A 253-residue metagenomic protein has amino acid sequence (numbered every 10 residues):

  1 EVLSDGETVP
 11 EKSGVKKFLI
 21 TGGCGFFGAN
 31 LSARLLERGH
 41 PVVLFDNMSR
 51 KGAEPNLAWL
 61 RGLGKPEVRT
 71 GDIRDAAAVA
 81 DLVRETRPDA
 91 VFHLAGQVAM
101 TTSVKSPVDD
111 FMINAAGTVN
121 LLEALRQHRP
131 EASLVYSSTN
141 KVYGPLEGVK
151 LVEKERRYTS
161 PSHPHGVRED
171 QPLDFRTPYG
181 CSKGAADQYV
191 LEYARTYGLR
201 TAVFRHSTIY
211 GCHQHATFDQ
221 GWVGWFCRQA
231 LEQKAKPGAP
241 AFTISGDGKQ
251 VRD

Functional and structural regions predicted by a protein language model:
V2-D5, G22, E37, G71 (+2 more regions): C-terminal substrate-binding subdomain of Rossmann-fold SDR/epimerase-dehydratase oxidoreductases
V2-I209, Q214: N-terminal Rossmann-like NAD(P)+-binding domain of SDR-like oxidoreductases, especially those catalyzing
R61, G224-C227: Intrinsic disorder/low-complexity segments enriched in polar/charged and small flexible residues
G148, G184, Y197, I209-W225 (+2 more regions): Glycine/proline-rich active-site loop of Rossmann-fold NAD(P)-dependent oxidoreductases
Y193, F226-Q229: A short, amphipathic alpha-helix embedded in the catalytic core of nucleotide-handling enzymes
